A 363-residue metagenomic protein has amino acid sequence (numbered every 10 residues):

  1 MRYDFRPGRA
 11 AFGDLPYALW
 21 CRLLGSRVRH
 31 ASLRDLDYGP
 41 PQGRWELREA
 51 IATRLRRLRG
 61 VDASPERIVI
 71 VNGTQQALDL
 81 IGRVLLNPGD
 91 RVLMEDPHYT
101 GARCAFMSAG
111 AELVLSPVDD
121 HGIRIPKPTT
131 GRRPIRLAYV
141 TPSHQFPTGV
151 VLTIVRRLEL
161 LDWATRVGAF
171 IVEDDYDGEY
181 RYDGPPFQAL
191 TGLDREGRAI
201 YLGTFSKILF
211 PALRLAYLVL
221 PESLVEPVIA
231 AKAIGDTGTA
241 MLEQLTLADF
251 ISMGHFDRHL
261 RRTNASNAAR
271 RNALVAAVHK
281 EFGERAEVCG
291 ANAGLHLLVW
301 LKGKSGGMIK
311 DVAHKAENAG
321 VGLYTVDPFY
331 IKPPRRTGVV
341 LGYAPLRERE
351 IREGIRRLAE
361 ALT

Functional and structural regions predicted by a protein language model:
M1-Q42, T53, E317-V321, Y330: N-terminal "arm"/small-domain region of PLP-dependent enzymes with the aminotransferase-like
W20, R195-A265: Conserved core segment of the aminotransferase class I/II
L24-G168, G178-E196, I200, N267 (+2 more regions): Conserved core of the PLP fold type I
M94, L115, E173, L247 (+1 more regions): Hydrophobic residues in well-ordered beta-strands that form the structural core
L220, L298-S305, G322-A361: Conserved PLP-binding active-site segment of the aspartate aminotransferase-like
A265-V275, A286-L301, V312: Conserved glycine-rich beta-strand-loop-beta hairpin in the small C-terminal domain of fold type I
K310-E317, I355-A359: Short amphipathic alpha-helices in soluble, non-transmembrane regions that often serve as interface/regulatory elements
